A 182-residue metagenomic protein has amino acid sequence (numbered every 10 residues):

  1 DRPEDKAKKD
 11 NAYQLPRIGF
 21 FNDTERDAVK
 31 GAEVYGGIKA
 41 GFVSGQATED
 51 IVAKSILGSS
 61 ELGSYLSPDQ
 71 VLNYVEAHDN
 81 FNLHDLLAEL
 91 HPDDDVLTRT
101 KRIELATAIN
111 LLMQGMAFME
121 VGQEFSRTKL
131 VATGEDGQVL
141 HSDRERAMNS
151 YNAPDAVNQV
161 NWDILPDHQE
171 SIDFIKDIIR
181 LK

Functional and structural regions predicted by a protein language model:
D1-Q138, A153: Conserved alpha/beta catalytic core and glycan-binding cleft of carbohydrate-active enzymes
G115, M119-G134, A156-K182: Glycan-recognition and catalytic regions of carbohydrate-active enzymes
D143-S150, D155-V157: Acyl-thioester-dependent acyl-group transfer interface
